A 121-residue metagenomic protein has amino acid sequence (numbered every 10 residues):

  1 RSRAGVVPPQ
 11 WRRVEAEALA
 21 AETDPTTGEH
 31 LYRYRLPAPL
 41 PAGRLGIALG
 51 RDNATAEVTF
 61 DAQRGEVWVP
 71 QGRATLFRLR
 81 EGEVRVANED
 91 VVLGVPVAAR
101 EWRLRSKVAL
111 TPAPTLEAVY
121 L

Functional and structural regions predicted by a protein language model:
R1-L121: Extended non-catalytic domains of envelope/secretory-pathway proteins
